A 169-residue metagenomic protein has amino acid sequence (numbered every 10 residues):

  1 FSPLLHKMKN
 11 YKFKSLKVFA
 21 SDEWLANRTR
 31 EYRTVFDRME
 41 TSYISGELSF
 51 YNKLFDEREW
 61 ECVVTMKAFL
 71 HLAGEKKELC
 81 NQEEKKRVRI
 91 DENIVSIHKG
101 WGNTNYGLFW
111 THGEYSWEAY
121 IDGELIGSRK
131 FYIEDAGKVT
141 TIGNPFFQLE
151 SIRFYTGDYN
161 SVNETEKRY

Functional and structural regions predicted by a protein language model:
F1-M8, E124-T156: Short beta-strand elements
K9-T65, R153-Y169: Contiguous beta-strand segments within globular domains
N52-Q82, A119: Extended low-complexity, serine/threonine- and proline-enriched intrinsically disordered segments
N81-E84, R129-F131: Short hydrophobic alpha-helix segments
K86-V88, I133-E134: A short acidic/small-residue loop/turn micro-motif
R89-T104: Aromatic sugar-binding surface patches on proteins that engage polysaccharides or sugar-phosphate polymers
N93, T111-G123: A glycine-anchored, Pro-Gly-centered beta-turn/N-cap motif
N103-G113: Short, surface-exposed loop/turn motifs with a glycine/proline- and acidic-biased composition
